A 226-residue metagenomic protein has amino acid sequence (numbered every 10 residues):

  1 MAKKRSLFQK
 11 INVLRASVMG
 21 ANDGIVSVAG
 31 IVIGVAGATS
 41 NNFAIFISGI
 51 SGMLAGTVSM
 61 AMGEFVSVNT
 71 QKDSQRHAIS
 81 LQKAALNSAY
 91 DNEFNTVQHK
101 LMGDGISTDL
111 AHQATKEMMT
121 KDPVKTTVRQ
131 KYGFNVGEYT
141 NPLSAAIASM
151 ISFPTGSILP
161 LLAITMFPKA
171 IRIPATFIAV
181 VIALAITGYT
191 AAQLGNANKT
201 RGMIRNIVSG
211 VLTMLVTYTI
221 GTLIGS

Functional and structural regions predicted by a protein language model:
M1-F8, I158-K169: Membrane-helix boundary/interface segments in integral membrane proteins
M1-F8, V68-M150: Cytosol/matrix-facing amphipathic helices and coiled-coil assembly/linker segments of eukaryotic membrane proteins
M1-S67: Internal alpha-helical transmembrane segments
Q9-G20, N42-I50, L110, P142-I147 (+2 more regions): The feature identifies polytopic integral membrane transport proteins across all domains of life
V13-V32, V136-L162: Transmembrane alpha-helical segments and their cytosolic interface motifs in multi-pass membrane proteins
L14, V35, P168-S226: Alpha-helical transmembrane anchor segments
D23, M62, L101, A111-A114 (+3 more regions): Residue-level signature of catalytic and energy-coupling elements of molecular machines, predominantly ATP/GTP-dependent
I47, S51-A55, S59, G63 (+12 more regions): Alpha-helical transmembrane segments in multi-pass membrane proteins
